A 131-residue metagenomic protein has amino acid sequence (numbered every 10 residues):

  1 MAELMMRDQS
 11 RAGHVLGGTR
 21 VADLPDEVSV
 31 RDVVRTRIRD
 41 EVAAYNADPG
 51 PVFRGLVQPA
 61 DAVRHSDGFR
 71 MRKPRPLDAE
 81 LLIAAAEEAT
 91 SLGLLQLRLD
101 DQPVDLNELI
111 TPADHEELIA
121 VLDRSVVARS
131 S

Functional and structural regions predicted by a protein language model:
M1-S131: Ubiquitin-like/PB1-type beta-grasp interaction modules and other compact soluble beta-rich domains
